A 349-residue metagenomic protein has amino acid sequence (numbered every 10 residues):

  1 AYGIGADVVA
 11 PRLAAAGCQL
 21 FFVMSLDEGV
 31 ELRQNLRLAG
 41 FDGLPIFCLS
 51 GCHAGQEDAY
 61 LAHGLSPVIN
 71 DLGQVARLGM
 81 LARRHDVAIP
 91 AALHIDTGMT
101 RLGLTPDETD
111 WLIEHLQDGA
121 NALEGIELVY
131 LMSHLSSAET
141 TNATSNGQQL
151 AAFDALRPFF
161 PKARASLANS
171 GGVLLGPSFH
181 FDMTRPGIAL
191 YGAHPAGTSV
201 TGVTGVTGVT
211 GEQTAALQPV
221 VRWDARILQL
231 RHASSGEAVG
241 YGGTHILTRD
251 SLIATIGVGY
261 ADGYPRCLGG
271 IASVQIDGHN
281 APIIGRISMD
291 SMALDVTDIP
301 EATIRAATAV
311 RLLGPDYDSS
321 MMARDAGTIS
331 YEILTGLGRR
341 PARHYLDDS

Functional and structural regions predicted by a protein language model:
A1-A16, V75-R84, P90, T97-R226 (+1 more regions): Active-site loop/helix belt of alpha/beta enzymes
A1-L65, I69-Q74: N-terminal active-site wall of soluble small-molecule enzyme domains
F21, I46, P67, A91 (+2 more regions): Hydrophobic/aromatic residues located in beta-strands of well-ordered beta-sheets within soluble catalytic
S25-L26, S50-G51, N70-L72, I95-T97 (+11 more regions): Fold-independent oxyanion-binding glycine-rich loops and adjacent beta-strand/coil segments at enzyme active sites
L36-R37, A82, A120, P300: Active-site catalytic pocket residues across diverse enzymes, especially alpha/beta-hydrolases
C48-S50, L128, I227, I283-I284: A structural signal for short, hydrophobic beta-strand segments that form beta-sheets in beta-rich/all-beta domains
L230-S349: C-terminal accessory subdomain/extension
